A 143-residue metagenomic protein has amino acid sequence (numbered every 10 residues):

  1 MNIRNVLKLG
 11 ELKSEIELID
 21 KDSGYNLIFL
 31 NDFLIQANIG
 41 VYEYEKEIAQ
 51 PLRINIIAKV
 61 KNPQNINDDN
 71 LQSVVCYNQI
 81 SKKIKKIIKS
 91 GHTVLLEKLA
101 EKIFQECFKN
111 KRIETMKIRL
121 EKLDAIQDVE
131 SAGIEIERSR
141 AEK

Functional and structural regions predicted by a protein language model:
M1-K143: N-terminal, polar/charged subdomain of small-to-medium soluble alpha/beta proteins
